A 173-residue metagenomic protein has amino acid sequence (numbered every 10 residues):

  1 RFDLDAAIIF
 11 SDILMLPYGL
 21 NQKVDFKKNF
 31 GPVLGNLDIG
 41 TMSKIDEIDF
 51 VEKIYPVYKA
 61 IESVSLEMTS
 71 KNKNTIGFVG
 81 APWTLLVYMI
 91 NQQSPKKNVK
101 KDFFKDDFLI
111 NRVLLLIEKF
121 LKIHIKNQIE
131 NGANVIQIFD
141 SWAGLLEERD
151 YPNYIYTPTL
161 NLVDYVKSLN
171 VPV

Functional and structural regions predicted by a protein language model:
R1, S43-D46, V87, S94: An N-terminal domain-start capping segment
R1-F26, N161: N-terminal basic, low-complexity leaders that serve as flexible interaction/assembly modules and, when applicable, as
F10, N21-K23, L34, I39-M42 (+3 more regions): Generic secondary-structure boundary/loop-capping signal
I13-L16, G31, P82-T84: A short acidic, glycine/proline-enriched capping/turn motif at secondary-structure boundaries, especially helix N-cap
L20-L34, Y88-V99: Short, flexible, mixed-charge acidic loops at enzyme active sites
N29-E67: A gly/proline- and charged-residue-enriched helix-loop-helix capping module
K53-V173: Active-site loop segments of alpha/beta catalytic cores
